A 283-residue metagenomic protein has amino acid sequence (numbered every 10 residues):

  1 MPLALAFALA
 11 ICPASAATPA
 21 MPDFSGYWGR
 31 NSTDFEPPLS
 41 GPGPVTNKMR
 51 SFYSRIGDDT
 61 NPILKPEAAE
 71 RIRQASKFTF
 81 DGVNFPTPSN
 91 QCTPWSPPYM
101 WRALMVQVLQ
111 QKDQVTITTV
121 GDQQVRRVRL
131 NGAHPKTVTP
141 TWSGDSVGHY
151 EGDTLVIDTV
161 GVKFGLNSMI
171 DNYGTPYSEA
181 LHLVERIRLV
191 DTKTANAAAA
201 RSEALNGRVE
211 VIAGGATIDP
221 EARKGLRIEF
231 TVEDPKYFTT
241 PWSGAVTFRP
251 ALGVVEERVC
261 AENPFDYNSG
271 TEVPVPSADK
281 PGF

Functional and structural regions predicted by a protein language model:
M1-P13: Bacterial N-terminal signal peptides
A16-F283: PEST-like low-complexity, intrinsically disordered acidic/proline/serine-rich tracts that flank trafficking/processing
